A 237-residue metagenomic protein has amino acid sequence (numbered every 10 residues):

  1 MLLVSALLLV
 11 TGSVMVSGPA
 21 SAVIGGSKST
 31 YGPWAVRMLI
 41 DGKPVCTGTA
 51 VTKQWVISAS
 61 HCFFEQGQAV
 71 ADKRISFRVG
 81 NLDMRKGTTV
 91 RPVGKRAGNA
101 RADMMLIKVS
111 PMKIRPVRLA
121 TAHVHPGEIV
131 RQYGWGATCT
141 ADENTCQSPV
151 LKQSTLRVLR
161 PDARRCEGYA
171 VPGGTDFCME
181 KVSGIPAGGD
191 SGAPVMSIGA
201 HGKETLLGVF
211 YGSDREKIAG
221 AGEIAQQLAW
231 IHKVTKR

Functional and structural regions predicted by a protein language model:
M1-A22: Secretory targeting and sorting signals
G12, G18, A50-F63, S191-R237: C-terminal subregion of chymotrypsin/trypsin-like serine protease catalytic domains
V23-Y31, V70-I114, L119-A122, C146 (+1 more regions): Conserved catalytic-core segment of clan PA serine endopeptidases
T30-R37, G174-F177: Short, hydrophobic/aromatic-rich segments at coil-to-beta transitions
A35-W55: A conserved glycine-rich beta-strand in the N-terminal activation segment of trypsin-fold
V36-M38, K73-M84, E128-G134, S197: Short conserved beta-strand and strand-loop elements enriched in small hydrophobics with frequent Asp/Gly
H61-F64, N81-M84, S110-I114, W135-C139 (+5 more regions): Acidic glycine-/aspartate-rich tracts in secreted/extracellular proteins
R101-S183, I224-H232: Chymotrypsin/trypsin-fold serine protease catalytic domain
